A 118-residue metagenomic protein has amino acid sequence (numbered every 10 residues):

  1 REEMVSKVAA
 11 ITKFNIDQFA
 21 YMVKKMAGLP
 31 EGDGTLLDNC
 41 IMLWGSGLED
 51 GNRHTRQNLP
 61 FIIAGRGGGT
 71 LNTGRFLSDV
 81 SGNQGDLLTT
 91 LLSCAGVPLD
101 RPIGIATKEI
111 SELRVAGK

Functional and structural regions predicted by a protein language model:
R1-K118: Ligand-binding pockets and gating/stacking loops
